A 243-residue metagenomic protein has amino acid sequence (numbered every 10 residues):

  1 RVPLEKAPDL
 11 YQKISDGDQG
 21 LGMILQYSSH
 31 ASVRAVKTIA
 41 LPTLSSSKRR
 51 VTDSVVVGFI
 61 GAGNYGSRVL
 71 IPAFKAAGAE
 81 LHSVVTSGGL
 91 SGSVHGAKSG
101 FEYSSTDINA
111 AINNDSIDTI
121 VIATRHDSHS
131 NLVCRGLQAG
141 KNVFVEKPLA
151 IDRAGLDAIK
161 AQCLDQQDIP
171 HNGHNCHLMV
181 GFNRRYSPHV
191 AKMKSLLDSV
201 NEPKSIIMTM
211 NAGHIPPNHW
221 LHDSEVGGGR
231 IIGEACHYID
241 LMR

Functional and structural regions predicted by a protein language model:
R1-K6, E80-S83: Glycine- and charged-residue-rich phosphate/anionic-cofactor binding loop of Rossmann-like
P8-S54, P203-K204: C-terminal capping/lid region of NAD(P)-dependent oxidoreductase domains
G22, T119-A123, L178: Periplasmic-binding protein-like
A35-S99: N-terminal Rossmann-like dinucleotide-binding module
F101-I108: Conserved SAM-binding strand-loop segment of SAM-dependent methyltransferases
A110-N131, F144: Rossmann-like NAD(P)-binding element
N131-F182: Beta-strand-loop-alpha-helix segment that lines the small-molecule cofactor/substrate pocket of alpha/beta enzymes
C176, R184-R243: Predominantly a Rossmann-like dinucleotide-binding segment in NAD(P)-dependent oxidoreductases
